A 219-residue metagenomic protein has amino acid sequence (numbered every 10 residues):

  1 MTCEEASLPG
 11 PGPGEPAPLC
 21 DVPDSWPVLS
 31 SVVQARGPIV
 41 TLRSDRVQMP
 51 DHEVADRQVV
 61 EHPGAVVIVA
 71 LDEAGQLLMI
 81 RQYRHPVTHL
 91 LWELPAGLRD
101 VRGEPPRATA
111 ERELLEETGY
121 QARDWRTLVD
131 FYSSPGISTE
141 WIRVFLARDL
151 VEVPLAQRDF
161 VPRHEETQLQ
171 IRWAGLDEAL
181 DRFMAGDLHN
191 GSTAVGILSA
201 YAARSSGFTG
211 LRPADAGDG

Functional and structural regions predicted by a protein language model:
M1-R36: Extreme N-terminal tail/first-helix region
T2-P11, P23, R57, V67-R112 (+3 more regions): Conserved Nudix-box catalytic region and its N-terminal flanking loop in Nudix hydrolases and closely related
L29-V69, E73-A74: Acidic, metal-coordinating catalytic segment for phosphate/diphosphate chemistry, firing primarily on the Nudix
T41-D45, L90, W141-R143: Short beta-strand micro-motifs in enzyme catalytic cores
A55, G64-V67, L98-H189, G210-D215: Unchanged
L71, A147-R148, A200: Short beta-strand-to-turn element immediately C-terminal to the catalytic PLP-Schiff-base lysine in fold type I
T193-G219: Short, amphipathic C-terminal "tail helix"
